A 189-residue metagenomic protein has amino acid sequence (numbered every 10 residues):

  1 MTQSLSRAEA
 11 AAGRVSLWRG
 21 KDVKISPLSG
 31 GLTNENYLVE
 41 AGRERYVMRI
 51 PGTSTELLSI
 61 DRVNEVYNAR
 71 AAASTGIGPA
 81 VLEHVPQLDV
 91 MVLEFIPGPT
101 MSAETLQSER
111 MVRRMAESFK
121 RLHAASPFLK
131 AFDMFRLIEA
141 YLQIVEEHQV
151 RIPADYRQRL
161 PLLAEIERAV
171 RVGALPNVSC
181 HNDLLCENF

Functional and structural regions predicted by a protein language model:
M1-I25: Juxta-kinase regulatory segment immediately upstream of eukaryotic protein kinase catalytic domains
L5, E9, I138-L142, E146: An amphipathic alpha-helix signature
S26-L28, C180: Short Gly/Pro-enriched turn/cap motifs at secondary-structure boundaries
L28-R136, Q143, Q149-P161, A169-A174: ATP-binding pocket architecture of kinase catalytic cores
S179-H181, C186: Catalytic-loop of the protein kinase fold
